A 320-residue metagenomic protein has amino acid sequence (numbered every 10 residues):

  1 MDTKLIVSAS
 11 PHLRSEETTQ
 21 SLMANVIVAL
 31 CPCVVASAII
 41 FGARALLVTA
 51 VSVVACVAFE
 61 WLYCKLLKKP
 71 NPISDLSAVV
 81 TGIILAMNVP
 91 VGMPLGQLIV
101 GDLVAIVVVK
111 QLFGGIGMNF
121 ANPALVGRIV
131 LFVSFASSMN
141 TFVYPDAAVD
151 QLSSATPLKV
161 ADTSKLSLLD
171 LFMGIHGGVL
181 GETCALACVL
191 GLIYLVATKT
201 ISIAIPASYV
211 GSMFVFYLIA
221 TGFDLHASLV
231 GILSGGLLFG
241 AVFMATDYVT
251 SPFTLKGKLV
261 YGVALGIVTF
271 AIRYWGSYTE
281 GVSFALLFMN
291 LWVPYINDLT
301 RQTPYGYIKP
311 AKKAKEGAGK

Functional and structural regions predicted by a protein language model:
M1-V53, V57, E316-K320: N-terminal signal-anchor module of multipass membrane proteins
A29-A36, E60, A78-A86, D102-V109 (+4 more regions): Hydrophobic, membrane-inserted alpha-helices
G42-A55, G92-G101, L171, I175-A185 (+1 more regions): Structural signature of hydrophobic alpha-helical transmembrane segments
A58-P70, I106-M118, C188-K199, V242-S251: C-terminal ends of transmembrane helices
S77-A78, I83-D150: Membrane-interface helix-loop-helix junctions at boundaries between adjacent transmembrane segments
G117-V189: Long hydrophobic alpha-helical segments that form multi-pass transmembrane helix bundles in integral membrane proteins
F120, A124, P206, L229-L237 (+2 more regions): Loop-to-transmembrane alpha-helix initiation sites
G276-K309: Membrane-helix cytosolic exit motif
